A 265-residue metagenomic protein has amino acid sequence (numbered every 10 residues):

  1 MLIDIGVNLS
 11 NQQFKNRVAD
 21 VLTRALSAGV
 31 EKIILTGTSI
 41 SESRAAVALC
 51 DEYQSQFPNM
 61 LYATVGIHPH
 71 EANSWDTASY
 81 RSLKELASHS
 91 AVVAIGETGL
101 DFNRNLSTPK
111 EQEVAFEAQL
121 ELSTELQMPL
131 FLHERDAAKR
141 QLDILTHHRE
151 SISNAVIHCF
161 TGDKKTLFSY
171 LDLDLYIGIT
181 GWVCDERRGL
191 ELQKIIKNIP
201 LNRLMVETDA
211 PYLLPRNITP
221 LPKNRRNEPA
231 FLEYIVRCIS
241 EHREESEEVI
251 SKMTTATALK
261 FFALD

Functional and structural regions predicted by a protein language model:
M1-D265: Mid-domain alpha/beta scaffold segments of enzyme catalytic cores
